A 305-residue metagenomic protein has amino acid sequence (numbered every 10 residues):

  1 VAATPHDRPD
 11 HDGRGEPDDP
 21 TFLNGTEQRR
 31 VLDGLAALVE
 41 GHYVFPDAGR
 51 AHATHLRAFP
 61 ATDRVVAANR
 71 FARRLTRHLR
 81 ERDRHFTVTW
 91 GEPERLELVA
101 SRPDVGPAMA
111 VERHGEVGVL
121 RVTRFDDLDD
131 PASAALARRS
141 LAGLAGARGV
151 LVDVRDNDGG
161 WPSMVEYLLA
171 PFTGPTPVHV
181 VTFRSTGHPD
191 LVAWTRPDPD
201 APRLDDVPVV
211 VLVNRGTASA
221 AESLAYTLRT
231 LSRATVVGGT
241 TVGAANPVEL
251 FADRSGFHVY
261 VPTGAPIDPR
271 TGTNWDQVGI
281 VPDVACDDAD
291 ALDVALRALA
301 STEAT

Functional and structural regions predicted by a protein language model:
L35, L120, V152, V209 (+2 more regions): Terminal peptide-recognition signature
P46-V117, L299-T305: Extended, small/polar residue-biased N-terminal targeting/export presequences and adjacent propeptide/linker tracts
G106-A134, R270-T271: STAS-typified acidic loop motif
G115-V117, G146-V150, P175-V178, D206-P208 (+1 more regions): Loop/turn elements at helix/coil->beta-strand transitions in domains of secreted/extracellular proteins
D129-R148: A short, well-ordered alpha-helical element
G146-W161: Short, glycine-/small-residue-enriched flexible loop/hinge segments at domain edges that mediate gating
G159-L212, G216, N246-A252, T263-P269: Gly/Ser/Thr-rich loop/hinge elements
D276, I280-T305: Low-complexity, Gly/Ser/Thr/Pro-rich intrinsically disordered linker/tail segments
